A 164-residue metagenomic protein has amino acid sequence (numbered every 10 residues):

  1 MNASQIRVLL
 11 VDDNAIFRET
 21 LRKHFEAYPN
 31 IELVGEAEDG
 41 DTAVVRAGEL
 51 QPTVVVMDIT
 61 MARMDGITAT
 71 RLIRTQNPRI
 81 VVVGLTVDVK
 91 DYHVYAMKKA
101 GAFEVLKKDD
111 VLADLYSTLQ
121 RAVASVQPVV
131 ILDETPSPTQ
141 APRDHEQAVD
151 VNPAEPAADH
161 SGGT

Functional and structural regions predicted by a protein language model:
S4-F17, L21-F25: Conserved acidic segment of CheY-like receiver
D39-T42, M64-T68: Acidic catalytic/metal-coordinating carboxylates
V45, I67-P78: Short amphipathic alpha-helix used as the core "switch/output" element in two-component signaling
L50-V56: Active-site beta3 strand of CheY-like receiver
M61: Receiver (REC) domain active-site loop signature in two-component systems and cognate sites in sensor histidine kinases
T68, V89-L106, D110-S117, R121: Alpha4 helix (beta4-alpha4-beta5 surface) of REC/receiver domains from two-component response regulators
Y116-L119, A124-T164: CheY-like receiver
